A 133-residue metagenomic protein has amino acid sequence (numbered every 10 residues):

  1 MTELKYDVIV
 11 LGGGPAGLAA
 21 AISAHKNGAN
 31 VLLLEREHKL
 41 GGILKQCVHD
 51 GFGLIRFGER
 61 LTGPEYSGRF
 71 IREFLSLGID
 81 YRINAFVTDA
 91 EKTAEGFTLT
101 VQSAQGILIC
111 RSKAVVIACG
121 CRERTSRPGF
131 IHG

Functional and structural regions predicted by a protein language model:
M1-L11, F70-G133: FAD-binding core/adjacent interface of flavoenzyme oxidoreductases
Y6-R69, E73: Beta1-alpha1 glycine-rich phosphate/pyrophosphate-binding loop at the start of Rossmann-like nucleotide-binding domains
